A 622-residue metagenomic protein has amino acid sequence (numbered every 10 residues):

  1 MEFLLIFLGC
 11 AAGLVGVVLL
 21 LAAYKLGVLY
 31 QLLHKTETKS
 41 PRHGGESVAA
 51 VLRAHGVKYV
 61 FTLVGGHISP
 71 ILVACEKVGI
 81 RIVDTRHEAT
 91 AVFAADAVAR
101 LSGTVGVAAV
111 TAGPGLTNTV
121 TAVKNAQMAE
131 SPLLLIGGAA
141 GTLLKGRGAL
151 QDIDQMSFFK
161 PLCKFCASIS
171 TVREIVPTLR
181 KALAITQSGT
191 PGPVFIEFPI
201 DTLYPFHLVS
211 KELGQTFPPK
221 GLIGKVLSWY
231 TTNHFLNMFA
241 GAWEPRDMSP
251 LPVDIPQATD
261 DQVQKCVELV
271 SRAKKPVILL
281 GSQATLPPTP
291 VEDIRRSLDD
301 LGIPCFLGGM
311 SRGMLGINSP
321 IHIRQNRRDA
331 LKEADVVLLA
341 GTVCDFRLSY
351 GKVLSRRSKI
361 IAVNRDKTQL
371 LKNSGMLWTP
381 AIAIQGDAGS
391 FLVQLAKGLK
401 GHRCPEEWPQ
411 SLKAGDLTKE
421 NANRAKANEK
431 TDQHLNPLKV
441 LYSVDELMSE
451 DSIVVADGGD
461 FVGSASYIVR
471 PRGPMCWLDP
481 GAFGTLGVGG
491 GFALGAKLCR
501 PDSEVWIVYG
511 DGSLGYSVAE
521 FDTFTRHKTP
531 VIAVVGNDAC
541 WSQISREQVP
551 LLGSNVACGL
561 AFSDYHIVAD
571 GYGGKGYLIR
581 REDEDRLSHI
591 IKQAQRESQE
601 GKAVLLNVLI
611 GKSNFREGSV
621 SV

Functional and structural regions predicted by a protein language model:
F3-L14, G137-L179, E197-L203, H207-P219 (+3 more regions): Glycine-rich, acidic loop regions that bind phosphate or pyrophosphate groups
G16-L29, S47-V57, A97-S102, I185-T190 (+6 more regions): Glycine-rich phosphate/diphosphate-binding loops that line cofactor/substrate pockets in enzymes
V28-Q31, T36, V209-G214, G221-Q257 (+5 more regions): Phosphate/pyrophosphate-binding active-site segments
Y30, T36-S131: N-terminal cofactor/phosphate-binding cores enriched in small/glycine residues, especially glycine-rich loops such as
G45, L63-G66, I71-V73, G415-D502: Active-site diphosphate/adenylate-binding microenvironment
K58-T62, R81-V83, L101-A140, L279 (+3 more regions): A short, small-residue-rich loop immediately preceding and capping a beta-strand
R100, A109, L279-Q369, P471-S503 (+4 more regions): Glycine-rich, anion-gripping cofactor-binding loops and their flanking helix/strand elements in enzyme active sites
I136, L144-I153, L331-E333, M376 (+3 more regions): Thiamine diphosphate
